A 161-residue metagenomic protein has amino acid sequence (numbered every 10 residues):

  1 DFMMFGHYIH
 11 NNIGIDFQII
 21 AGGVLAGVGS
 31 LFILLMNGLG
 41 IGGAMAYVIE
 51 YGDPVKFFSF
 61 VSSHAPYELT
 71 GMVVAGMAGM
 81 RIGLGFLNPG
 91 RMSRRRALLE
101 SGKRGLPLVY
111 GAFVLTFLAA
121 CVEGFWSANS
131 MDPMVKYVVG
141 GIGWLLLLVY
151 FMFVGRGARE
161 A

Functional and structural regions predicted by a protein language model:
D1-G29: Individual transmembrane alpha-helix segments
A21-A161: Generic detector of multi-pass transmembrane helix bundles and their immediately adjacent loops in polytopic membrane
